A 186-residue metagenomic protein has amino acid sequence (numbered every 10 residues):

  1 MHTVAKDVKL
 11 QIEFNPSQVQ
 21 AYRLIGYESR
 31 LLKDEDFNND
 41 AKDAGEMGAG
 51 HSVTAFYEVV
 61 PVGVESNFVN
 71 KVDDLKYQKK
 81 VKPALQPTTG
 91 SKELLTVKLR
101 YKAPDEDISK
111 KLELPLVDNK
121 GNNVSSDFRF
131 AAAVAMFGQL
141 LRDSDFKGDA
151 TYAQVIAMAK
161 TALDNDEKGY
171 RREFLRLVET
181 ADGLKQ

Functional and structural regions predicted by a protein language model:
M1-S91: Acidic, polar loop-rich interaction surfaces within structured domains
E65-V178, L184-Q186: Conserved functional hotspot residues or short segments at active or partner-binding sites across diverse domains
